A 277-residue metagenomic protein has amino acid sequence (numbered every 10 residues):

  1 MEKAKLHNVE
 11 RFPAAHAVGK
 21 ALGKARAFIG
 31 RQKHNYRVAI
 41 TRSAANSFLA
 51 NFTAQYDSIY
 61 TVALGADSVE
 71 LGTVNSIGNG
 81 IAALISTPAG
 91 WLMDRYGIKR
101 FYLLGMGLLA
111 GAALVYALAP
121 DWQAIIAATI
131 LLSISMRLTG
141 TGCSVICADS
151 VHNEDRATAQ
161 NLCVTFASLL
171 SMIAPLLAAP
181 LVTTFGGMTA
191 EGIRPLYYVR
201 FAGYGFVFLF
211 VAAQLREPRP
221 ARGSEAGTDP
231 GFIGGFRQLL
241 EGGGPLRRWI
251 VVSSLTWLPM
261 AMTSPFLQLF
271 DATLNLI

Functional and structural regions predicted by a protein language model:
L6-Y36, E217-V251: Juxtamembrane intracellular "pre-TM" segments in multi-pass secondary transporters
L22-A83, P245-I277: Helix-loop boundary and gating motifs at the non-cytosolic
A63, I173-G192, T273: Transmembrane alpha-helix termini and helix-breaking/packing motifs in multi-pass membrane transporters
N79-T87, S171-M172: Residue-level signature of mid-helix packing/kink "hotspots" within the transmembrane helices of 12-pass Major
R100-V115: Structural signature of the two symmetry-related core transmembrane helices
A117-T129: Helix-loop junctions at membrane interfaces in 12-TM secondary transporters
I130-A167: Cytoplasmic helix-loop-helix junction between adjacent transmembrane helices in 12-TM secondary transporters
R194-A212: Symmetry-related core transmembrane helices of the 12-TM Major Facilitator Superfamily/SLC fold
